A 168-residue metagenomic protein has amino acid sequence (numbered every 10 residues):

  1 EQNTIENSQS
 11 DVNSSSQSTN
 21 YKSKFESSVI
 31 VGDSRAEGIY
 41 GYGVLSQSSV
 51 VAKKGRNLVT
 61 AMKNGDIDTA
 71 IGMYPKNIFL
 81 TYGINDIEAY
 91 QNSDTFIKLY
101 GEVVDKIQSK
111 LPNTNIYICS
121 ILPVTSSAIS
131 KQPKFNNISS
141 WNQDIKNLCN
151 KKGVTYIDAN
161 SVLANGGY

Functional and structural regions predicted by a protein language model:
E1-K22: Intrinsically disordered, low-complexity repeat and linker tracts
E1-S8, V103-I116, W141-I145, C149 (+1 more regions): Gram-positive cell-envelope targeting signals
Q17-L99: Conserved SGNH/GDSL esterase-like catalytic core that processes O-acyl groups on lipids and polysaccharides
V31-D33, C119, I157: Active-site flanking residues adjacent to catalytic metal/cofactor-binding acidic residues
R56-T60, I78, K106-Q108, D144-N147 (+1 more regions): Short, surface-exposed, polar/charged, turn-prone segments marking secondary-structure boundaries
T81, N85, Q108-I138, L163: Active-site segments of SGNH/GDSL-like serine hydrolases that catalyze O-acetyl group transfer/hydrolysis on lipids
S93-V103, K134-W141: Charged helix-capping and loop-helix junction motifs
V124-Y168: Catalytic His-Asp segment of secreted/periplasmic serine-dependent ester chemistry enzymes
